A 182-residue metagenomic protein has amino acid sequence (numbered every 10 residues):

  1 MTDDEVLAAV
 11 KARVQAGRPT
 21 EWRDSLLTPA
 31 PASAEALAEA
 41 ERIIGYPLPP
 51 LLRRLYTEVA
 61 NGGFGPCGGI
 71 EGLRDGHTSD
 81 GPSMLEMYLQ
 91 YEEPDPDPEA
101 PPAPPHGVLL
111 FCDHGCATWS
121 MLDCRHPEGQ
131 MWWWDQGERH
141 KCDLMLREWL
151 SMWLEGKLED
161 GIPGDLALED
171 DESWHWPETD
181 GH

Functional and structural regions predicted by a protein language model:
M1-C116, G181-H182: A surface-exposed partner-binding patch
A9-V14, K141-S151, L168-E172: Low-complexity, flexible helical/coil segments
L26, E92-D95, D123, Q136-E138 (+3 more regions): Short, isolated positions within intrinsically disordered regulatory regions of eukaryotic proteins
L37-E41, D135, I162-P163: Short, charged low-complexity linear motifs
A103, D113-H114, D123-H126, L168: A generic structural signal for short, solvent-exposed coil/turn residues that cap or connect secondary-structure
P104, L109, D143-E159: Ampiphathic alpha-helical segments that act as solvent-exposed interaction surfaces
T118-S151: Segments surrounding the PLD/"HKD" phosphodiesterase catalytic module and close analogs
K157-H182: Acidic, carboxylate-rich catalytic segments that either coordinate divalent cations
